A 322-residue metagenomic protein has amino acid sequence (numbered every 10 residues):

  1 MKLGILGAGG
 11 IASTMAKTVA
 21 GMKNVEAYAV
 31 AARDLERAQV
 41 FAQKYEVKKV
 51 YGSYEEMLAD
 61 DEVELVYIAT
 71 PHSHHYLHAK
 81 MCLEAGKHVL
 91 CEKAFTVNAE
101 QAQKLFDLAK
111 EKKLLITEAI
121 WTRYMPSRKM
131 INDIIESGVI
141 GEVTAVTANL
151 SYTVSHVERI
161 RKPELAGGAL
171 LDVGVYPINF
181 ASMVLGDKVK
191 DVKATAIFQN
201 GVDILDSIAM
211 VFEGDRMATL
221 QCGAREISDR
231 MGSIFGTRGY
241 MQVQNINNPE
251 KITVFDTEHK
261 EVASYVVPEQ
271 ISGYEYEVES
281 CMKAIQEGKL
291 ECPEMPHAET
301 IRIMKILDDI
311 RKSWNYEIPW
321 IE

Functional and structural regions predicted by a protein language model:
M1-Y45: N-terminal Rossmann-like dinucleotide-binding module
M15, K48-L108: Beta-loop-alpha module in the N-terminal Rossmann-like domain of NAD(P)-dependent dehydrogenases, especially those
Y51, C91, I116-E118, T147 (+1 more regions): Hydrophobic residues in well-ordered beta-strands that form the structural core
L65-Y67, E213, S280-E322: C-terminal helix-rich "cap/oligomerization" subdomain common to oxidoreductases
Q103-W121, E142-V146: Rossmann-fold dehydrogenase core element
T122-K193, F198, E317: Predominantly a Rossmann-like dinucleotide-binding segment in NAD(P)-dependent oxidoreductases
N179-K251, P268, E279-K289, I321: Contiguous beta-strand/loop segments that form the cofactor/metal-binding neighborhood of enzyme cores
V267-E279, M295: Active-site loop of classical SDR/Rossmann-like NAD(P)-dependent oxidoreductases, centered on the catalytic Tyr-X3-Lys
